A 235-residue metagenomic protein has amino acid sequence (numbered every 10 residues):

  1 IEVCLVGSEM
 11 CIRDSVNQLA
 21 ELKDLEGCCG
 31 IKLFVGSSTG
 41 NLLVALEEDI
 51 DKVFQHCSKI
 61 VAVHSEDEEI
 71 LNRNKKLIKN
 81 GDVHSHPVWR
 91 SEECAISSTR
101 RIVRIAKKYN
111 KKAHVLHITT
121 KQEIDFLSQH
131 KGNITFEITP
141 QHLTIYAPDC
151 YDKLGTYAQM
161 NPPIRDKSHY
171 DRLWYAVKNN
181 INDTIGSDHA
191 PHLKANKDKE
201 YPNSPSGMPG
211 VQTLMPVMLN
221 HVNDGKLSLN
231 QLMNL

Functional and structural regions predicted by a protein language model:
I1-G7, C11-I12: Single conserved hydrophobic/aromatic residue that forms the stacking wall/gate of nucleotide- or nucleobase-binding
E2, V115, T135, S228-L232: Short, surface-exposed helix-loop/turn micro-motifs enriched in polar/charged residues
V3, Q141, A158, P162 (+2 more regions): Flexible, active-site-adjacent loop/turn segments at secondary-structure boundaries
M10-C11, S15, E21, S228: Serine/threonine-rich low-complexity intrinsically disordered regions
N17-I185: Histidine/acidic residue-rich metal-binding segments in metalloenzymes
H84-N110, N179-I185, A190-L235: His/Asp/Glu-enriched, well-ordered alpha-helical/loop segment that forms or immediately abuts the divalent-metal
